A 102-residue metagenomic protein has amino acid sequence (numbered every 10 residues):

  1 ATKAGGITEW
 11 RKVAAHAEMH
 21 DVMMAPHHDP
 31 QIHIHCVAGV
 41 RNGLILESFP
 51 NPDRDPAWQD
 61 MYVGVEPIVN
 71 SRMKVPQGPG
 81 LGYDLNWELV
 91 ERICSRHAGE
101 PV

Functional and structural regions predicted by a protein language model:
A1-P76: Shared catalytic-loop signature of beta/alpha-barrel
P56-V102: C-terminal extensions of enzymes
